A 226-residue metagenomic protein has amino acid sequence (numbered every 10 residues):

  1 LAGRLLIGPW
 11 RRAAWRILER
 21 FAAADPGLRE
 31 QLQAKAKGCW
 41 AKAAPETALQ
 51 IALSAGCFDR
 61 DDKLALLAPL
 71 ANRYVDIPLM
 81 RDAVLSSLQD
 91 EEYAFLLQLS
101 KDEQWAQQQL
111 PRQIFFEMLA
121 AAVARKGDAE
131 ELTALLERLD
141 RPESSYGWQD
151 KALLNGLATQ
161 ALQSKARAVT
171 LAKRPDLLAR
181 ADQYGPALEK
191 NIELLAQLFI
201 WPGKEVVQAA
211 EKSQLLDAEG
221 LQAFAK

Functional and structural regions predicted by a protein language model:
L1-K226: Long, ordered, helix-rich scaffold segments
